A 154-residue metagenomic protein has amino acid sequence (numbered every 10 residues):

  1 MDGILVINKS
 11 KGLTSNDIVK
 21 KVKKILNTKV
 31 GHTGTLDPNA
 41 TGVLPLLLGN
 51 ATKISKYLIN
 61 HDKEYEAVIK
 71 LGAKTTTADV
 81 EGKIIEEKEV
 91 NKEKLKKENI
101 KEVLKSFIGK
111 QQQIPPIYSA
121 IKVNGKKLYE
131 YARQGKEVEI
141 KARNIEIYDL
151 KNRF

Functional and structural regions predicted by a protein language model:
M1-F154: Catalytic/RNA-binding core of pseudouridine synthases
